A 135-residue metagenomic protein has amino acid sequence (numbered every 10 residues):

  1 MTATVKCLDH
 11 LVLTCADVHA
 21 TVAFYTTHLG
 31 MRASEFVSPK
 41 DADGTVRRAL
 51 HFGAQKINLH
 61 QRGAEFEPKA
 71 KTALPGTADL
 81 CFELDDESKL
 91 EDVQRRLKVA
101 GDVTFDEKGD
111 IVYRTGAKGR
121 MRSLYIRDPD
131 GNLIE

Functional and structural regions predicted by a protein language model:
M1-V22, L80: N-terminal beta-strand motif that seeds the catalytic metal site of vicinal oxygen chelate
V5-C7, A73-T77, A117-K118: Short glycine-enriched loop/turn motifs at secondary-structure junctions
T14-G63: Core segments of cupin and vicinal oxygen chelate
A16-H19, L80-D130: Vicinal oxygen chelate
E35, A42, A64-K69, D110-T115: A short, acidic/glycine-rich surface segment
G44-V46, G76, R120: Exposed loop/turn and edge beta-strand positions of beta-sandwich/beta-sheet ligand-binding modules
H60, F66-L84, S88: Helix-adjacent hinge/juxtasegments
